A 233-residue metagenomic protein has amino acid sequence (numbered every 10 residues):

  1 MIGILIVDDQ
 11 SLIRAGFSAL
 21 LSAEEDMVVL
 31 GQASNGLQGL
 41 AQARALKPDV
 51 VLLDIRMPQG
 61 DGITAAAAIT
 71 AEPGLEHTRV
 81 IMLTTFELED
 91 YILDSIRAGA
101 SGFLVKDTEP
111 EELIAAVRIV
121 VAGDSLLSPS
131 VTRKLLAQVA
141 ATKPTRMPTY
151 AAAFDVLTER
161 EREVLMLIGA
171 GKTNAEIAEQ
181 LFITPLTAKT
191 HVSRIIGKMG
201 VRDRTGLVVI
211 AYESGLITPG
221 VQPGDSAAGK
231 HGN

Functional and structural regions predicted by a protein language model:
D8, D54, T84: Active-site residues of response regulator receiver
I13, P58-Q59: The feature encodes the CheY-like receiver
N35-Q38, Q59-T64: Acidic catalytic/metal-coordinating carboxylates
A41, I63-E76: Short amphipathic alpha-helix used as the core "switch/output" element in two-component signaling
L46-L52: Active-site beta3 strand of CheY-like receiver
Y91-R97, G102, D107-E159, E163 (+2 more regions): Short, flexible helix-to-coil linker/hinge segments that flank and couple to helix-turn-helix
G171-G206: Recognition helix of helix-turn-helix DNA-binding domains
I196-N233: Basic, Lys/Arg-enriched C-terminal extension of HTH/homeodomain DNA-binding domains
